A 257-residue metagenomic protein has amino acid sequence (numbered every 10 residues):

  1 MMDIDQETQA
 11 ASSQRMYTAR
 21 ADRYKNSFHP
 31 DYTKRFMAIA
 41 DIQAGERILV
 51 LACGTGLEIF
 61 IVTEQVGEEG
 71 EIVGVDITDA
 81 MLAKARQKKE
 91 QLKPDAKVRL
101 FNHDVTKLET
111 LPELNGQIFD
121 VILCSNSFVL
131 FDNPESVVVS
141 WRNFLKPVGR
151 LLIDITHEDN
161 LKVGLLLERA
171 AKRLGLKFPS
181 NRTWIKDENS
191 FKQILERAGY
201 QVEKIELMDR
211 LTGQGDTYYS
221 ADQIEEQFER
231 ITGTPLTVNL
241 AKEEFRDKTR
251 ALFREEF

Functional and structural regions predicted by a protein language model:
D3-Q6, S12-S13, K204-F257: C-terminal helical/coil "lid" or tail adjacent to the Rossmann-like core of SAM-dependent
Q14-F28: Class I SAM-dependent methyltransferase Rossmann-like catalytic core, especially the SAM/SAH-binding loop
S27-E46, I61: Conserved alpha-helix/loop element of class I SAM-dependent methyltransferases that forms part of the SAM/SAH-binding
L49-L51, T55-T110: Class I SAM-dependent methyltransferase SAM/SAH-binding core
E68-E69, L145-R150: Short glycine-dipeptide loop
L111-I122: A short acidic, Gly/Pro-enriched loop at the edge of an enzyme's catalytic core that lines a small-molecule cofactor
D120-P134: A short SAM/SAH-binding and catalytic strip from SAM-dependent methyltransferases
E135, R150-T217: Conserved catalytic/acceptor-binding region of the Class I
